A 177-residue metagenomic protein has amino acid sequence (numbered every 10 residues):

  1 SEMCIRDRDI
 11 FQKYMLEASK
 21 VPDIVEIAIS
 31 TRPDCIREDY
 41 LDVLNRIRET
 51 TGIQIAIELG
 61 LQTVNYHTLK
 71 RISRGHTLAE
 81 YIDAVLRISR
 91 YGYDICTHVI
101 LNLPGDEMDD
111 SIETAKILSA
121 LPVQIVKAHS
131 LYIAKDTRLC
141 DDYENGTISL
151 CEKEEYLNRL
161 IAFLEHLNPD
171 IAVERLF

Functional and structural regions predicted by a protein language model:
S1, S30-D34, G60-Y66, I100-P104 (+2 more regions): Active-site beta-loop-alpha junctions enriched in small/polar residues
M3-I5: Short, small-residue-biased leader/transition segments that mark boundaries at the very start of proteins
D7, T77, E107, S149-E152: Residue-level preference for long, well-ordered alpha-helices that form the structural scaffold of enzyme catalytic
R8-M15, L41, D109-A115: Short, acidic/polar
L16-I29, C35-T97: Radical SAM/AdoMet-radical enzyme domain recognition
N45-I47, T114-A115, E144-G146: Short, hinge-like loop/turn segments at secondary-structure boundaries
K70-G75, Y143-S149: Short glycine-enriched, charge-decorated loop/helix-capping segments at active-site entrances that position
A79-R138, E154-L176: Conserved C-terminal portion of the radical SAM core fold that forms the substrate/S-adenosylmethionine-binding
